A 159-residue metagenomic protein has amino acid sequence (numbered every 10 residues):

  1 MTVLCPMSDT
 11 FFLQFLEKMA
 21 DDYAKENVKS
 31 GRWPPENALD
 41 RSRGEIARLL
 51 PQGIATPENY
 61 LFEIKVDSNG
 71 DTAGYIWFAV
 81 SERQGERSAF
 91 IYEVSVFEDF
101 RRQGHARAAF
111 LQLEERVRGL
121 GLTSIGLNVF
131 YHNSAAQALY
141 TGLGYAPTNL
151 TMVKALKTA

Functional and structural regions predicted by a protein language model:
M1-V3: Extreme N-terminal starter segment of soluble prokaryotic enzymes
P6-D99, Q112, R116, P147-K157: Acetyl-CoA-dependent GNAT
S88, S124-G126: Structural preference for beta-strand elements that scaffold enzyme active sites
E93-V96, R102-G119, A138-G142: Conserved acetyl-CoA-binding loop-helix of GNAT-fold acetyltransferases
F97, R101, L127-A136, V153-T158: Conserved beta-strand-loop-alpha-helix junction that forms the acyl-donor binding cleft
G119-L122, A159: Terminal helix-turn-helix DNA-binding modules in bacterial transcription factors
T123, A146: Short acidic/polar active-site loop segments enriched in Thr and Asp
